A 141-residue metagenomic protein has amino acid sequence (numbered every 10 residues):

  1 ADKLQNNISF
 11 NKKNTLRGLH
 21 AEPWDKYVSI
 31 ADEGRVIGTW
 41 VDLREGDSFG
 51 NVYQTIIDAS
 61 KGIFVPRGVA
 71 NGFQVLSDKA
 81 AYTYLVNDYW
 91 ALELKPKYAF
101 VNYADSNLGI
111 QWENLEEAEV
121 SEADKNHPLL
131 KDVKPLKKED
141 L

Functional and structural regions predicted by a protein language model:
A1-D58, S77-K79, V86-L141: Non-catalytic, conserved peripheral segments adjacent to functional cores
I63, N71-L76, Y84, L92: Short beta-strand His + acidic residue motifs that chelate non-heme Fe in jelly-roll/DSBH and cupin folds
